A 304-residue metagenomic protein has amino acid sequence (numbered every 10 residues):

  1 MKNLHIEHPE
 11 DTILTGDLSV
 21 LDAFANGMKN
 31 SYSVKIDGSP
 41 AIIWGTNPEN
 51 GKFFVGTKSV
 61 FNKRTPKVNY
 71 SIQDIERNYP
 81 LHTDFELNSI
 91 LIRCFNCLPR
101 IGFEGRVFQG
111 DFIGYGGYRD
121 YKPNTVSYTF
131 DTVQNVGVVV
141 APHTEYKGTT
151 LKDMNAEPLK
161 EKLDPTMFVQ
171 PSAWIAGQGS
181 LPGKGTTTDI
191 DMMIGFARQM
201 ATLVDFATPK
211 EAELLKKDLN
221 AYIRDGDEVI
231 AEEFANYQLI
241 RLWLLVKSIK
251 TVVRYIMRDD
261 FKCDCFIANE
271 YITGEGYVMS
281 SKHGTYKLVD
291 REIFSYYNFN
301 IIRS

Functional and structural regions predicted by a protein language model:
M1-P40, K52-G116, K217-A268, S281-S304: Active-site-proximal "nucleotidyltransferase
I36, K52-P209: Covalent nucleotidyltransferase
P40-I43, T149: Flexible loop/turn segments at secondary-structure boundaries
I43-N50: Short active-site loop/helix that positions an aromatic residue
N50-K52, G276: A generic structural signal for beta-strand entry/edge sites
F130, V136-S304: A two-mode feature
